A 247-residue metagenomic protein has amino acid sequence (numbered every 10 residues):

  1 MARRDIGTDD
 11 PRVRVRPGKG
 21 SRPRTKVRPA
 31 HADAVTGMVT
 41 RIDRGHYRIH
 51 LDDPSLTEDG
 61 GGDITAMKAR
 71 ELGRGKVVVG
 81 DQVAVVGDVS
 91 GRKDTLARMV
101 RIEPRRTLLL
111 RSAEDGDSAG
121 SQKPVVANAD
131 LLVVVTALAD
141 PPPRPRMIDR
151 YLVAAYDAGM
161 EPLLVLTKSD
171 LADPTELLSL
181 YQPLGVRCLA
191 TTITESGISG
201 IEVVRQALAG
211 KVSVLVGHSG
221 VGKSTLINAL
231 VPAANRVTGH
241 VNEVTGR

Functional and structural regions predicted by a protein language model:
M1-P142: N-terminal accessory targeting/assembly segments
D33, R41-D43, K93, A127-D130 (+5 more regions): Short flexible coil/turn linkers enriched for glycine and charged/polar residues that connect secondary-structure
N128-T136, D157-S169, G185-T192: Conserved beta-strand/loop subsegment of P-loop NTPase cores
R146-Y156: Histidine-anchored nucleotide/phosphate-binding helix
K168-V221: Canonical P-loop GTPase G-domain recognition
S219, S224-T225, A229: Walker A/P-loop
P232-R247: Switch I (effector-binding) loop of TRAFAC-class P-loop GTPase G-domains
